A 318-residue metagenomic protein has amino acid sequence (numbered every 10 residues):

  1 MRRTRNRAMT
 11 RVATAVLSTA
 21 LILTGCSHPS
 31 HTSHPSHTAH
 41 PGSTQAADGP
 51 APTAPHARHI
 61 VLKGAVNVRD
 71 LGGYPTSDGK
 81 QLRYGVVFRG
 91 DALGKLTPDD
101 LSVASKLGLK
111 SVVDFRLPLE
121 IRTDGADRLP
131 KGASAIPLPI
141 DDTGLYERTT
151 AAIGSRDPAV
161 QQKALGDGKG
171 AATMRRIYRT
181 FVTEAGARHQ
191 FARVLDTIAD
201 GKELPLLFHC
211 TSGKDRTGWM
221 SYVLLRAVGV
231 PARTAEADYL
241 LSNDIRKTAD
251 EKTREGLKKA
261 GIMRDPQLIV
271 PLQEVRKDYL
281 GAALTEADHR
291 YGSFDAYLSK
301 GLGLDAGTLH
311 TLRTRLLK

Functional and structural regions predicted by a protein language model:
R2-P205, M220-K318: Cys-dependent protein tyrosine phosphatase-like superfamily
L207-H209: Short beta-strand immediately N-terminal to the catalytic nucleophile in serine-hydrolase-like folds
T211-S212, R216-T217: Ser/Thr-glycine-rich phosphate-binding loops at phosphate-binding pockets of nucleotides, nucleotide cofactors
